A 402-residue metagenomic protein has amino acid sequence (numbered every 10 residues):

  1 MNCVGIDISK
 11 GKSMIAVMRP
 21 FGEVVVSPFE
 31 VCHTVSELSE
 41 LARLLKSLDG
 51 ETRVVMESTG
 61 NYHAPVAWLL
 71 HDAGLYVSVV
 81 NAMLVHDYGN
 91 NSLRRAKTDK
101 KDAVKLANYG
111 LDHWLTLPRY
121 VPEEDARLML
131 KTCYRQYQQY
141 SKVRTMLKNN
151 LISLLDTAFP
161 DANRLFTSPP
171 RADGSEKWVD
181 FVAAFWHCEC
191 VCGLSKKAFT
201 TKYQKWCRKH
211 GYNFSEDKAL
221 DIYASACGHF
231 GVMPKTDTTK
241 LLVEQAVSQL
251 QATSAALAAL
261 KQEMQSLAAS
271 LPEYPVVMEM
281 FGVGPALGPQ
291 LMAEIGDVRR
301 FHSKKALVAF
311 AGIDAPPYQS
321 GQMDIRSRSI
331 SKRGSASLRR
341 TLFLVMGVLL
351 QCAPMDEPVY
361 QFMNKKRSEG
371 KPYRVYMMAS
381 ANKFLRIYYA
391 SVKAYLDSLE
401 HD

Functional and structural regions predicted by a protein language model:
M1-D402: A detector of single, family-specific signature residues that are central to catalytic or substrate-handling motifs
